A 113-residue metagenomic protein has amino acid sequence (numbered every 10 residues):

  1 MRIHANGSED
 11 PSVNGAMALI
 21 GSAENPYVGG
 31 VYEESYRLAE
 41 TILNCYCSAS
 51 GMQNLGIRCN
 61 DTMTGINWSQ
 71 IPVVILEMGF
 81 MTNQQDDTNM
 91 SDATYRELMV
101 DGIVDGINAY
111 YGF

Functional and structural regions predicted by a protein language model:
R2-F113: Active-site-proximal helix/loop segments of hydrolytic enzymes
